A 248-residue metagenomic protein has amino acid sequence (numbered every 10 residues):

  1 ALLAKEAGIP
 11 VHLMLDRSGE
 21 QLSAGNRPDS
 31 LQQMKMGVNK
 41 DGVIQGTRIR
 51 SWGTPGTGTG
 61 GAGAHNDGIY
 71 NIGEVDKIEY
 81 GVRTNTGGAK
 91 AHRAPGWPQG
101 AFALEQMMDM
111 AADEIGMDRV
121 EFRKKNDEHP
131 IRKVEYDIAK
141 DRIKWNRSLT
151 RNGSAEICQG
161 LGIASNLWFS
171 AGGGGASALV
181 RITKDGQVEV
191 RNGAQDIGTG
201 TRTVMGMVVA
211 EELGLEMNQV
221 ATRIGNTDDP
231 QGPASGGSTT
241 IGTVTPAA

Functional and structural regions predicted by a protein language model:
A1-A248: Structural alpha/beta core scaffold segments of enzyme domains
